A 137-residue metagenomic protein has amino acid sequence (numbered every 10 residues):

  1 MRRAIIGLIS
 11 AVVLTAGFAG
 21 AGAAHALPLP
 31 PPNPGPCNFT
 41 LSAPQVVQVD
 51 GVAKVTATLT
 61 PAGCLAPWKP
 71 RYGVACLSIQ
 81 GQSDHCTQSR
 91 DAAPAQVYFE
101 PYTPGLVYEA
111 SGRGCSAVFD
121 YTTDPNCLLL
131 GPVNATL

Functional and structural regions predicted by a protein language model:
M1-A26: Secretory targeting and sorting signals
H25-L137: Post-signal peptide N-terminal regions of Sec-secreted extracellular proteins
